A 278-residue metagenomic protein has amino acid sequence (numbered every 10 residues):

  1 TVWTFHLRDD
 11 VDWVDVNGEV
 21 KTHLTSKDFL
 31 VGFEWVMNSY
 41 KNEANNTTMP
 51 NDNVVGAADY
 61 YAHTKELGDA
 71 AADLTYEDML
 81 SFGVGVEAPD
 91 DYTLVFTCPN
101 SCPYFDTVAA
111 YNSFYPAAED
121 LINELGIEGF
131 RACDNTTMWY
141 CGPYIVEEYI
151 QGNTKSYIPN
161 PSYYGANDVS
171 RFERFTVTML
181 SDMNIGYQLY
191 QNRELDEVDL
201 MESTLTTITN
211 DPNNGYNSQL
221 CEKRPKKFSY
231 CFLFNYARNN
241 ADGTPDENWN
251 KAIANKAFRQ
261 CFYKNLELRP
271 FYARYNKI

Functional and structural regions predicted by a protein language model:
T1, N17, N42-G83, I127-N135 (+1 more regions): Surface-exposed intrinsically disordered loops and tails
T1-D9, V86-E87: RNase H-like, two-metal
T1-V2, Y115, G126, R274: Long alpha-helical, hydrophobic tracts
V2, V95, A257: Alpha-helical scaffolds flanking conserved acidic
F5-N42, M138, P143-Y275: Extracytoplasmic/periplasmic ligand-capture domains
A70-T75, M79-G83, P89-T93, T97-T176: Gly/Pro-rich hinge or "lid" segments in bacterial periplasmic/extracellular proteins
V84-G85, F262: A generic local secondary-structure boundary/capping motif
